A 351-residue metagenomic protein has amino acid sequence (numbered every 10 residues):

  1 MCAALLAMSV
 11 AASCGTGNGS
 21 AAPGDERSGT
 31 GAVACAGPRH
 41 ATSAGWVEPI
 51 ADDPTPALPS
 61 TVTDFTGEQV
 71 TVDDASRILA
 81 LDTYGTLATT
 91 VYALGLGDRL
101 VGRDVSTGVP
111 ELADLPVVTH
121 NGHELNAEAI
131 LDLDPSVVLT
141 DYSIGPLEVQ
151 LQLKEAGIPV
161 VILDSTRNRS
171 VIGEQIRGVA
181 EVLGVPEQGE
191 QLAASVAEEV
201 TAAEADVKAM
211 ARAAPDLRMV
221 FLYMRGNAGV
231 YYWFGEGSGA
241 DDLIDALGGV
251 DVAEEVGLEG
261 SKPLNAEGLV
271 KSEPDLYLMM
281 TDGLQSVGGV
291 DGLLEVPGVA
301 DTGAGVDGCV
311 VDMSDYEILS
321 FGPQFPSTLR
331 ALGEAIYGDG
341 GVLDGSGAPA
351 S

Functional and structural regions predicted by a protein language model:
M1-M8, A12-T86, E187-V220, G340-S351: Bacterial Sec-exported substrate-binding components of ABC uptake systems
A75-S76, L87-V91, A127, P146-Q150 (+9 more regions): Extracytoplasmic/secreted envelope proteins and their assembly/folding machinery, especially bacterial periplasmic
R77-L131, V137-Y142: A short, structured surface patch at a secondary-structure boundary
V118-A127, T166, G257-N265: Short helix-initiation/N-cap motifs at beta->coil->alpha
N126-T140, I158, N265-M279: Proline-aspartate-enriched helix->loop->beta-strand connector
P146-V149, V161-G178, R212-A240, Q285-G288: Extracytoplasmic ligand-binding site segments that recognize negatively charged/polar headgroups
V171, R177-E181, S272, L276-S351: Structured C-terminal subdomain patch of bacterial secreted/periplasmic proteins
V230-S261: Alpha-helical, coiled-coil/dimerization segments enriched in small aliphatic residues
